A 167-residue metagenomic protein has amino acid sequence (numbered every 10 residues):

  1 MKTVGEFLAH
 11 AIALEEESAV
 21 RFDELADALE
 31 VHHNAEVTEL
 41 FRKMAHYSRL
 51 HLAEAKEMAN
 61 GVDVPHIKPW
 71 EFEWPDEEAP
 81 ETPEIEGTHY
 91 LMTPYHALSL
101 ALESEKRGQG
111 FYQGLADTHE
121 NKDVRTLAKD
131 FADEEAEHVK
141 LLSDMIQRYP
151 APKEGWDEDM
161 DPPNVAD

Functional and structural regions predicted by a protein language model:
M1-D167: Iron-associated oxidoreductase/ferritin-like identity signal
